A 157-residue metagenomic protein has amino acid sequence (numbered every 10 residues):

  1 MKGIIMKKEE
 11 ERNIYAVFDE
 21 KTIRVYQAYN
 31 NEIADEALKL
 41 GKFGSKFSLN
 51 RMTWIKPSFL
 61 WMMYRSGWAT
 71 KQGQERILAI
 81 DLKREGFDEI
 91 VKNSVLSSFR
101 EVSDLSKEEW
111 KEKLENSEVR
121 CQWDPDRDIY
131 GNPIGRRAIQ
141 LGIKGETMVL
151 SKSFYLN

Functional and structural regions predicted by a protein language model:
K2-I23, F47-R51, W68-A79, K83-N157: Conserved NAD+-utilizing ADP-ribose enzyme module
E20-L60, Y64-K71: Glycine-rich loop/turn
